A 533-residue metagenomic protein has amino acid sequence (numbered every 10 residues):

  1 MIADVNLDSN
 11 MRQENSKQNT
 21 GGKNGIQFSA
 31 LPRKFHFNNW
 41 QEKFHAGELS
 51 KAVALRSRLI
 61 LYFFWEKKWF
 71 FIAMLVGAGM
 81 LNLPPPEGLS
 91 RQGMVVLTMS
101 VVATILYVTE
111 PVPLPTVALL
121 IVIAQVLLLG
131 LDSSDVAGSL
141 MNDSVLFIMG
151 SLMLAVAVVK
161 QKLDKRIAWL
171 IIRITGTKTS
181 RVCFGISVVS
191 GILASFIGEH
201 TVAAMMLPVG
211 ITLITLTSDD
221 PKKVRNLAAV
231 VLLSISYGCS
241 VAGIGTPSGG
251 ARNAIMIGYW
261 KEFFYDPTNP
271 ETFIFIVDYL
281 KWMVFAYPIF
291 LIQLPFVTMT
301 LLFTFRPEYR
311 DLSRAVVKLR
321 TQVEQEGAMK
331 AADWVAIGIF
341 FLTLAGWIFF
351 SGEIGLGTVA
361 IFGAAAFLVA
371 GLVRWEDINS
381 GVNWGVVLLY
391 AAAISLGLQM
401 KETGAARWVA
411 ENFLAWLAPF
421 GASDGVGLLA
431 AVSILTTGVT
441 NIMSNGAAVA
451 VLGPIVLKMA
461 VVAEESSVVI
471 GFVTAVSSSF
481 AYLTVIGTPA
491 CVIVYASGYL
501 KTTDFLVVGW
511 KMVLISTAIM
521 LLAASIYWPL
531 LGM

Functional and structural regions predicted by a protein language model:
L7-D8, R12, K17, G22-N82 (+8 more regions): Juxtamembrane and boundary regions of transmembrane helices in multi-pass small-molecule transporters and channels
R58, P85, P115-K222, V382-V386 (+1 more regions): Membrane-embedded alpha-helical segments and adjacent helix-loop junctions characteristic of multi-pass solute
L59-W65, P86-V95, L106-Y107, S134-D143 (+6 more regions): Interfacial loop-to-helix junctions that mark the boundaries of transmembrane helices in multi-pass membrane
F71-I72, V96-L97, T116-L119, S180-V188 (+10 more regions): Hydrophobic alpha-helical transmembrane segments
A78, A103-T104, V108, I123-L127 (+7 more regions): Alpha-helical transmembrane segments of multipass membrane proteins
L83-T98, M141-M153, H200-A203, I354-A364 (+3 more regions): Structural signature of hydrophobic alpha-helical transmembrane segments
P86-M94, V101-L119, V136, H200 (+6 more regions): Flexible hinge motifs at transmembrane-helix junctions and intramembrane kinks/re-entrant loops in multi-pass membrane
I105-P113, V189-E199, S236-P247, G346-G352 (+2 more regions): Transmembrane alpha-helix interface/packing and boundary motifs in multi-pass membrane proteins, characterized by
